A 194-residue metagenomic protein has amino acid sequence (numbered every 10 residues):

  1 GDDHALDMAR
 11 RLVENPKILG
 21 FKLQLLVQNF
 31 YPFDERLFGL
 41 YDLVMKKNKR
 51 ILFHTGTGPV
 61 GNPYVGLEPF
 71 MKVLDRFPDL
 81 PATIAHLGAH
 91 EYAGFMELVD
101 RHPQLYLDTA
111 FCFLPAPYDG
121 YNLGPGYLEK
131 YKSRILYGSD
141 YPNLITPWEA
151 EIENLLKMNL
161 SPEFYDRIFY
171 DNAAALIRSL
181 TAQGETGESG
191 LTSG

Functional and structural regions predicted by a protein language model:
G1-L12: Short, acidic/polar
D3, H90-E91, N143-T146, A150: Short alpha-helical
L6, D34, F38, Y64 (+2 more regions): Non-membrane alpha-helical structural segments and their capping/turn regions in soluble enzymes
P16-G20, F33-L136: Catalytic pocket-lining loop regions of alpha/beta-barrel enzymes, especially the amidohydrolase/enolase/GH5 lineages
Q24-Y31: The substrate-binding groove and active-site-proximal loops of carbohydrate-active enzymes, especially glycoside
L25, A89, N172: Residues that line or immediately flank small-molecule/substrate-binding pockets and catalytic motifs
S133-R134, I145-G194: Mid-to-C-terminal alpha-helical segments outside catalytic/metal-binding sites
G138-Y141: C-terminal active-site rim and adjoining tail of enzyme catalytic domains
